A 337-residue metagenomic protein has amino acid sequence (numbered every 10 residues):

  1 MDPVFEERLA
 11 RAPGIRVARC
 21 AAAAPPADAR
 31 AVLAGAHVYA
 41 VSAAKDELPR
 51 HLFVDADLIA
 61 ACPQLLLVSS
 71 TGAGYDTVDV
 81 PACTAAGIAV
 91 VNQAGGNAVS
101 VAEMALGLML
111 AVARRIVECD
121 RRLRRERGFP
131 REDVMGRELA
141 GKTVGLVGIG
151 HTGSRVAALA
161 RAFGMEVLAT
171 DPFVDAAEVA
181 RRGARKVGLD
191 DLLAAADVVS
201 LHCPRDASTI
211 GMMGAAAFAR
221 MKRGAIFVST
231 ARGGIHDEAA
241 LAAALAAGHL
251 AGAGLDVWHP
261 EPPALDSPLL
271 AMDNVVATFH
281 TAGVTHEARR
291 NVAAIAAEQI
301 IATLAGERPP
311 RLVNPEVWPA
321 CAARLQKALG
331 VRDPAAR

Functional and structural regions predicted by a protein language model:
M1-E47, G164, A177, L304 (+2 more regions): N-terminal glycine-/charge-rich "phosphate-binding" loop or analogous flexible N-terminal tail
C20-A21, S42, I88-V99, D171 (+3 more regions): Short beta->alpha connector loops at strand-helix junctions that form conserved, small/polar/Pro-enriched
A31-Y39, P63-L65, A194-V199, K222-A225: Short acidic/histidine-rich motifs immediately flanking catalytic phosphotransfer sites in two-component signaling
H37-D120: Phosphate/diphosphate ligand-binding glycine-rich loop within oxidoreductases
A44, L168, P172-P268, A282-V284: Rossmann-like adenosine-cofactor binding region
A86, A94-T143, H151, R155-A162 (+1 more regions): Phosphate-binding beta-alpha-beta segment of Rossmann-like dinucleotide-binding domains, i.e., the NAD(P)
A264, M272-A294, E298-I300: Adenosine-phosphate binding glycine-rich loop
R289-R337: NAD(P)-dependent dehydrogenase/reductase Rossmann-like domain
